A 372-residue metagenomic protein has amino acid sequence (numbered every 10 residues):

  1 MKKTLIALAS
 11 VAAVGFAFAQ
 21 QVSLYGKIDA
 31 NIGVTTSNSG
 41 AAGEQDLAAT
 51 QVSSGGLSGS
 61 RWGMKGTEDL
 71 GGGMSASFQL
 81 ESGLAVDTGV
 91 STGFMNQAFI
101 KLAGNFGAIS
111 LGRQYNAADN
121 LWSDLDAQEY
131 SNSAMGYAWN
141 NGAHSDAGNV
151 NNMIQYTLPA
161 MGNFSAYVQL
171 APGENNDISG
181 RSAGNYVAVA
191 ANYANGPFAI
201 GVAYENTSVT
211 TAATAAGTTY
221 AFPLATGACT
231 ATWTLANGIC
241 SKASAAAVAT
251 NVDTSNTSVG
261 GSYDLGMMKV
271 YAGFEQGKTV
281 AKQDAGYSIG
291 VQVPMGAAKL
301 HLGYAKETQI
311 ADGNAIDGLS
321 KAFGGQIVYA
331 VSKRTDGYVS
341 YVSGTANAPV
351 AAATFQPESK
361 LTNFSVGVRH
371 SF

Functional and structural regions predicted by a protein language model:
M1-Q21: Gram-negative bacterial Sec-dependent N-terminal signal peptides
A9, A13, G63-K65, F99-K101 (+7 more regions): Outer-membrane beta-barrel architecture
Q20-V34, A49-N175, A183-G201: Outer membrane beta-barrel
I28-V34, L80-S82, R113, V168-P172 (+6 more regions): Transmembrane beta-barrel strands of outer-membrane/channel proteins
I32-G40, L84-T88, A117-L121, E174-I178 (+6 more regions): Gram-negative outer-membrane beta-barrel proteins
A41-G56, T88-M95, H144-D146, D177-N185 (+7 more regions): Replace "Gram-negative outer membrane beta-barrel proteins" with "bacterial and organellar outer membrane beta-barrel
A188-G325, Y329: Detector for outer-membrane/organellar transmembrane beta-barrel domains, recognizing the amphipathic beta-strand
S359-F372: Outer-membrane beta-barrel "beta-signal"
